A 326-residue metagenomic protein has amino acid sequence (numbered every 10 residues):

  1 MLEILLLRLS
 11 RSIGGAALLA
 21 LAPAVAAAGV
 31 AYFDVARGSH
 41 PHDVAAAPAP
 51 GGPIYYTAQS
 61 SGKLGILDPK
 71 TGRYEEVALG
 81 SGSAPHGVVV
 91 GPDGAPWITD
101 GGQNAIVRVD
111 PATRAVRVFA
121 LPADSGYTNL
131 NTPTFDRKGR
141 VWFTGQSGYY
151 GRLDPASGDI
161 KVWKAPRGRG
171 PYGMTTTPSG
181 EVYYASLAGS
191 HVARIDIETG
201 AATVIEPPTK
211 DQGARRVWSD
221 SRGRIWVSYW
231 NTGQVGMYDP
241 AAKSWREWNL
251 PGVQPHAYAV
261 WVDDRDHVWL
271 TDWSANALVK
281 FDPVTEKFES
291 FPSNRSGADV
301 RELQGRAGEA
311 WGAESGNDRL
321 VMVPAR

Functional and structural regions predicted by a protein language model:
L2-A17: Bacterial N-terminal signal peptides that target proteins for export
A27-Y56, L67, V323: An edge-strand/N-cap motif at the start of beta-rich repeat modules
V30-V35, R73-A78, A115-P122, D159-K164 (+3 more regions): A short beta-strand motif characteristic of beta-propeller blades
R37-G51, S81-D93, D124-K138, T144 (+5 more regions): Beta-rich, blade/repeat-based domains predominating in secreted/periplasmic proteins but also intracellular
I54-S60, P96-Q103, V141-S147, Y183-A188 (+3 more regions): Conserved beta-strand positions in repeat-built beta-propeller and related beta-rich domains
K63-G65, N104-R108, G148-R152, H191-R194 (+3 more regions): A short loop-to-beta-strand structural motif that recurs across blades of beta-propeller domains
D68-G72, D110-R114, D154-G158, D196-G200 (+3 more regions): Short loop/turn segments that connect beta-strands within beta-propeller blades
G297-R326: Blade-level signature of beta-propeller repeat domains, shared across WD40, Kelch, NHL, RCC1 and BNR/Asp-box propellers
